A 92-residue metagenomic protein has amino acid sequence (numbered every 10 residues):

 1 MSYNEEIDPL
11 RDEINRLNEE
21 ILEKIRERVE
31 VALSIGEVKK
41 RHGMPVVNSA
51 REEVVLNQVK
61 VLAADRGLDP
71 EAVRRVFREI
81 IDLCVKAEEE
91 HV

Functional and structural regions predicted by a protein language model:
M1-V92: Domain-level signature for soluble enzymes in the chorismate/prephenate branch of the shikimate pathway
